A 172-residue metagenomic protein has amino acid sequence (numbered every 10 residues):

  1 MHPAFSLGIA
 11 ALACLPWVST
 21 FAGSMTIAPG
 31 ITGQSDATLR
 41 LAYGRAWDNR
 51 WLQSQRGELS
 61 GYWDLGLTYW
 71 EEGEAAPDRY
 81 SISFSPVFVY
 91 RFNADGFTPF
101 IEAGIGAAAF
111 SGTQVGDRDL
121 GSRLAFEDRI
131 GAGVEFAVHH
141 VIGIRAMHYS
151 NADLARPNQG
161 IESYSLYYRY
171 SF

Functional and structural regions predicted by a protein language model:
M1-A22: Cleavable N-terminal export/targeting peptides
V18-G23, D48-L59, N93-P99, H139: Short loop/turn motifs that connect adjacent beta-strands in outer-membrane beta-barrel proteins
I27-I31, G61-Y69, I101-A107, I144-H148: Transmembrane beta-barrel strands of outer-membrane/channel proteins
A28-P29, E72-A75, V115-R118, N151-A155: Extracellular loop and loop/strand-boundary signature of outer-membrane beta-barrel proteins
I31, R45-W47, Y90-F92, V134-F136 (+1 more regions): Residue-level signature of outer-membrane beta-barrel architecture
G33-S35, D78-S81, S122-A125, N158-G160: Short sequence motifs at beta-strands and strand-loop junctions characteristic of Gram-negative outer-membrane
L39-Y43, G160-F172: Outer-membrane beta-barrel "beta-signal"
L41-Y43, P86-F88, I130-A132, L166: Membrane-embedded beta-strands of outer-membrane beta-barrel proteins, especially the hydrophobic/small aromatic
